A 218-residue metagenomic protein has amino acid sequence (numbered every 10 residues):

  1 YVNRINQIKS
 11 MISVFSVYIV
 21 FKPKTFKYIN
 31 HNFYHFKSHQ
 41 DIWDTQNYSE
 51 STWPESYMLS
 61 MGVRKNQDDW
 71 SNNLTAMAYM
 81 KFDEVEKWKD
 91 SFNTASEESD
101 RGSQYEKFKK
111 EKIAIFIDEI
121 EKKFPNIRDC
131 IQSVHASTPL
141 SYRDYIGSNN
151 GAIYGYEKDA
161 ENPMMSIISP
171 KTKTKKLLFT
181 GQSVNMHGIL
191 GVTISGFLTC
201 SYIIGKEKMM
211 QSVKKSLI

Functional and structural regions predicted by a protein language model:
Y1-S71: Mid-domain catalytic core of redox enzymes that form a hydrophobic substrate pocket/lid adjacent to a catalytic redox
I19, A76, I120, L177 (+2 more regions): Hydrophobic, well-ordered secondary-structure elements that form the walls of internal hydrophobic environments
K22-F26, Q40-D41, V63-N66, Y79-D83 (+2 more regions): Short, glycine-/Ser/Thr-/acidic-enriched flexible segments
K24-T25, D69-W70, S99-L140: Flavin-binding catalytic cores
K87-Q104: A solvent-exposed, charged loop/short amphipathic helix patch at secondary-structure junctions
D118, K122-M186: A glycine-rich dinucleotide-binding beta-alpha-beta segment and adjacent secondary-structure elements that constitute
Q182-E207: A conserved FAD-binding loop/helix module that cradles the flavin
G205-I218: Active-site-proximal substrate-binding core of FAD-dependent oxidoreductases
